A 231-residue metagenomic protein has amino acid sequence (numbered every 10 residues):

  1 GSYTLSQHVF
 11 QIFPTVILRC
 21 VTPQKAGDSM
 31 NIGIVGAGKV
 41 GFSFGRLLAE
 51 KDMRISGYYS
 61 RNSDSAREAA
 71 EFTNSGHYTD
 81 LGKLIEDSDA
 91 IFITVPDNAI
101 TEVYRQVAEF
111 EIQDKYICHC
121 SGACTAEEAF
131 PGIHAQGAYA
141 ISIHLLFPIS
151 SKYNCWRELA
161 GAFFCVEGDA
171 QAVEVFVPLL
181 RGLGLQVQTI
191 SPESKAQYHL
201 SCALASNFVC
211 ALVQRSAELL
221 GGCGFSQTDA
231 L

Functional and structural regions predicted by a protein language model:
H8: Cationic, low-complexity basic patches in intrinsically disordered or flexible, solvent-exposed regions
Q11, Q24-K25: Charged/polar low-complexity intrinsically disordered segments
G27-K83: NAD(P)+-binding Rossmann beta1-loop-alpha1 motif at the extreme N-terminus of oxidoreductases
S56-S60, I117-C120, F164-V166: Short, hydrophobic beta-strand segments that form beta-sheet elements in well-ordered domains
E68-F72, C155-Q197, S201-L231: Internal alpha-helical scaffold of NAD(P)-dependent oxidoreductase catalytic cores
G76-C155: Rossmann-like NAD(P)(H) cofactor-binding subdomain of soluble oxidoreductases
